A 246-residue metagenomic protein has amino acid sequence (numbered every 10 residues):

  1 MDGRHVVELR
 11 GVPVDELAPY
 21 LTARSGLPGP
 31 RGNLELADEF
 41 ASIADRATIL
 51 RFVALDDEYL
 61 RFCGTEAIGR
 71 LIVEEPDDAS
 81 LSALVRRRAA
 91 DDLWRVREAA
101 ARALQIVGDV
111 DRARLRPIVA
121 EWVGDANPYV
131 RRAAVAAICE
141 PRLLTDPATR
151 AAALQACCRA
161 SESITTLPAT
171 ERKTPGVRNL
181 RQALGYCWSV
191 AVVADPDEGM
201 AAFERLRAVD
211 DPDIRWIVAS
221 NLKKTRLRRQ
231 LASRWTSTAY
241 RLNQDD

Functional and structural regions predicted by a protein language model:
M1-E74, W216-D246: N-terminal alpha-helical scaffold/docking segments in eukaryotic complex subunits
G11-T22, A41-V53, E74-R87, D109-W122 (+3 more regions): Amphipathic alpha-helical scaffolding segments comprising HEAT/armadillo-like alpha-solenoid repeats
G29, D56-D57, D92-L93, A126-N127 (+2 more regions): Short inter-helical turns and helix N-cap capping residues of alpha-solenoid HEAT/ARM repeat scaffolds
G29-N33, R61, R97, R131 (+4 more regions): Residue-level detector of extended alpha-helical repeat arrays and alpha-solenoid scaffolds
F40, A44, I68-V73, L104-D111 (+6 more regions): Alpha-solenoid repeat junctions
T65-D111: Hydrophobic alpha-helical segments and helix pairs
E162-R181: Acidic, Ser/Thr- and Gly/Pro-rich intrinsically disordered linkers and low-complexity segments that flank or connect
